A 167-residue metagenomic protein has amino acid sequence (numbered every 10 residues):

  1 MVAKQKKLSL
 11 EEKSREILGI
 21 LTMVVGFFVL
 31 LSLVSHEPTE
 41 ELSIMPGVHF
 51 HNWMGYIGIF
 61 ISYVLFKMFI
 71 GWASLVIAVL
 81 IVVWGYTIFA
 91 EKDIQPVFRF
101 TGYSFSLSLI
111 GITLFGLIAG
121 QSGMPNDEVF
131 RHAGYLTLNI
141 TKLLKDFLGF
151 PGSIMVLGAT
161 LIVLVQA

Functional and structural regions predicted by a protein language model:
M1-A167: Alpha-helical transmembrane segments used as membrane anchors
